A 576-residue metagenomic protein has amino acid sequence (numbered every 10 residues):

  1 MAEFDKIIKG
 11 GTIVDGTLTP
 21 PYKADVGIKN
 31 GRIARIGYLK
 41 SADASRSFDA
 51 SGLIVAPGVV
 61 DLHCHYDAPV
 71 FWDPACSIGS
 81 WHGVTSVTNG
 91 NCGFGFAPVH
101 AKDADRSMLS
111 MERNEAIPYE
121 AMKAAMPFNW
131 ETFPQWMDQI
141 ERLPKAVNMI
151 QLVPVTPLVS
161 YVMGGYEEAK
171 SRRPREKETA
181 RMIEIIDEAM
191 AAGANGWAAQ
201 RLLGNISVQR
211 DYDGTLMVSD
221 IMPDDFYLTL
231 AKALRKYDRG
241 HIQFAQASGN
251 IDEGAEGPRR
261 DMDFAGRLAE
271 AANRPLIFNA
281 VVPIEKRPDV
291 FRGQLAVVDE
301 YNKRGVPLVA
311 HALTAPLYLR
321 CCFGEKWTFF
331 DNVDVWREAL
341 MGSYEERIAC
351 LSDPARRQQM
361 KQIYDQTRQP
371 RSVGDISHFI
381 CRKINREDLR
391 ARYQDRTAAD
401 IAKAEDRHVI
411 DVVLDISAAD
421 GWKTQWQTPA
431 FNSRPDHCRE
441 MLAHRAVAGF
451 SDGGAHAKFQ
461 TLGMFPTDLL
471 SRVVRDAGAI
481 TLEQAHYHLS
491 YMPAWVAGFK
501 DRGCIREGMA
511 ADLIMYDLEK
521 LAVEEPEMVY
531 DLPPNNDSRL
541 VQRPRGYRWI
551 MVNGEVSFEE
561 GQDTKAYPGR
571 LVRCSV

Functional and structural regions predicted by a protein language model:
A2-G58: Histidine-rich, glycine-flanked metal-binding segment
G11, G31, G52, H63 (+11 more regions): Divalent metal-coordination and catalytic microenvironments
I13-D25, T424-N432, C438, T481-H486 (+1 more regions): Acidic, glycine-enriched loop/beta-strand segments at the rims of small-molecule binding/catalytic pockets
I54-I78: Di-metal (Zn2+ and/or Mg2+/Mn2+) metal-binding site signature of metallo-dependent hydrolases with the MBL/beta-CASP
W72-W197, Y237: Divalent-metal coordination cores built from histidine and acidic residues
W136-I140, A146-N148, L152-G165, K170-E178 (+4 more regions): Active-site neighborhoods of metal-dependent hydrolases
R439-A446, D452, I514-Q562, A566-R570: C-terminal cap of metal-dependent C-N hydrolases
